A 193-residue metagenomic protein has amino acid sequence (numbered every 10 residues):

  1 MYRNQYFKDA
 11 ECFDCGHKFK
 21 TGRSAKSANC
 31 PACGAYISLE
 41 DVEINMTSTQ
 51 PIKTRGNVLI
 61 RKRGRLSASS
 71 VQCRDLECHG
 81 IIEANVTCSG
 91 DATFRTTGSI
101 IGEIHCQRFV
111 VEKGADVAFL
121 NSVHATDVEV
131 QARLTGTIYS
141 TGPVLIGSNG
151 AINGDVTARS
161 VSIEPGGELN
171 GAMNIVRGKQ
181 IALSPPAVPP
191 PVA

Functional and structural regions predicted by a protein language model:
M1-S67, E77, L120, E129 (+1 more regions): Intrinsically disordered, low-complexity terminal regions
I44-V111, L120-H124: Extended interfacial segments that mediate partner engagement and assembly in macromolecular machines
I82, G98, A115, L134 (+2 more regions): A short beta-strand motif that forms part of the nucleic acid-binding face of small beta-barrel RNA-binding folds
G90, T96, G102-H105, V130 (+2 more regions): Intrinsically disordered, glycine/charged-rich N-terminal periplasmic/extracytoplasmic linker segments that lie
Q107-G136, G142-V144: Long, polar low-complexity repeats
